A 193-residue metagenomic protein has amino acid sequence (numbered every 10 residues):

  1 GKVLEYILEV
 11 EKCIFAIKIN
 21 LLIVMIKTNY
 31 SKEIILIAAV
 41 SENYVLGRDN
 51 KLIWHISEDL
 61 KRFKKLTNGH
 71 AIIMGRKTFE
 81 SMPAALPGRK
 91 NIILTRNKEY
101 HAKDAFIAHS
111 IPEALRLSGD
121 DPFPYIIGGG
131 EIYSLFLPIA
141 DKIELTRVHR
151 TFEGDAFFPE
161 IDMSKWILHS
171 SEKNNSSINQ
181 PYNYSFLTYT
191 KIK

Functional and structural regions predicted by a protein language model:
M25-K193: Enzymes that bind and transform nitrogen-containing heteroaromatic metabolites
